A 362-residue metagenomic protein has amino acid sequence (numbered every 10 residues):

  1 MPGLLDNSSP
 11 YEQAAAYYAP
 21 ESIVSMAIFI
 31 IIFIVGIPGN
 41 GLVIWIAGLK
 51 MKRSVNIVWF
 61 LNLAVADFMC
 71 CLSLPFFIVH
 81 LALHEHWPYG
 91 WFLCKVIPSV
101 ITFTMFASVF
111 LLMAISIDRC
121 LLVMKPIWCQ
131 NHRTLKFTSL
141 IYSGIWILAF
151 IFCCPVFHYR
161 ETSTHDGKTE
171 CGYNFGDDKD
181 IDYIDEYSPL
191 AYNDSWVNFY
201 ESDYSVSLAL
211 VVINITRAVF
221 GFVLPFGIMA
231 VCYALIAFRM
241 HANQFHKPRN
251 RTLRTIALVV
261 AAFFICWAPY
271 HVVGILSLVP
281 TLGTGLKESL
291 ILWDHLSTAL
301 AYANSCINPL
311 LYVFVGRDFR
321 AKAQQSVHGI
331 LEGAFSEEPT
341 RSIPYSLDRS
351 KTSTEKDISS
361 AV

Functional and structural regions predicted by a protein language model:
M1-A16, T164-K168, D177-F199, R317-V362: Intrinsically disordered regulatory tails of 7TM GPCRs
D6-A16, H84-T102, K125, N131-Y142 (+3 more regions): Loop architecture of class A 7-transmembrane GPCRs
Y18-M26, I30, R53-A114, L122-K125 (+1 more regions): Extracellular TM2-ECL1-early TM3 structural module of rhodopsin-like
E21-G48, G227-Y233: First transmembrane helix
S25-I28, I32, T138-I145, V259 (+1 more regions): Hydrophobic alpha-helical transmembrane segments of polytopic
F29, F33, C70-E85, P98 (+7 more regions): Helix-to-loop junction signature of class
G48-V58, R119-I141, G167, Y200-D203 (+4 more regions): Intracellular signaling interfaces of 7-transmembrane GPCRs
L61-A64, M105, S139-S143, F220 (+1 more regions): Internal alpha-helical transmembrane segments of multi-pass membrane proteins, especially GPCRs
